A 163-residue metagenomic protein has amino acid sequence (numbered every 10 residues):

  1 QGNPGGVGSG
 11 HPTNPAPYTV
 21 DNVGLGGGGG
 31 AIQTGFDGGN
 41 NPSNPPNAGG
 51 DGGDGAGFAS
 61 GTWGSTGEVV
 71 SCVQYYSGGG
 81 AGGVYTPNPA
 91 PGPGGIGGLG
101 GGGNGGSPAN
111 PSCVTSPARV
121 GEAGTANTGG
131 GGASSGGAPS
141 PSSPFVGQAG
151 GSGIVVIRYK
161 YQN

Functional and structural regions predicted by a protein language model:
Q1-N163: Low-complexity, glycine/proline-biased repetitive segments and flexible coils/loops
